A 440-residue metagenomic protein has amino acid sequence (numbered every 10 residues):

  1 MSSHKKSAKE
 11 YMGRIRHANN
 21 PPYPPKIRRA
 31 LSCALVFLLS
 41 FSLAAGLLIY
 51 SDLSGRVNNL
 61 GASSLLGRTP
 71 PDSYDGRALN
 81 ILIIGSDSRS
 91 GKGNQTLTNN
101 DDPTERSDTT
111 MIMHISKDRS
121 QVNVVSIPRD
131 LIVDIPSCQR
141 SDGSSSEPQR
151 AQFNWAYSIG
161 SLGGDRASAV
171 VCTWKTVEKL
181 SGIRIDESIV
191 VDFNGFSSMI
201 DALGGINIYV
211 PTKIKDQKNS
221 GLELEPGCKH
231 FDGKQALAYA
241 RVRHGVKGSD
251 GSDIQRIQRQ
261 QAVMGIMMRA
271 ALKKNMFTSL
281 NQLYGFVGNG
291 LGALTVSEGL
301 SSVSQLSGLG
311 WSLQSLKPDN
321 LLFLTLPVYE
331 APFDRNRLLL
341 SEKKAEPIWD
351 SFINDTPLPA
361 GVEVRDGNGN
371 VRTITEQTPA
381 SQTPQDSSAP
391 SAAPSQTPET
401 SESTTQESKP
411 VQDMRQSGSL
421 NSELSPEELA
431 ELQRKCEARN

Functional and structural regions predicted by a protein language model:
S2-N440: Non-catalytic, solvent-exposed segments at the cell envelope interface
